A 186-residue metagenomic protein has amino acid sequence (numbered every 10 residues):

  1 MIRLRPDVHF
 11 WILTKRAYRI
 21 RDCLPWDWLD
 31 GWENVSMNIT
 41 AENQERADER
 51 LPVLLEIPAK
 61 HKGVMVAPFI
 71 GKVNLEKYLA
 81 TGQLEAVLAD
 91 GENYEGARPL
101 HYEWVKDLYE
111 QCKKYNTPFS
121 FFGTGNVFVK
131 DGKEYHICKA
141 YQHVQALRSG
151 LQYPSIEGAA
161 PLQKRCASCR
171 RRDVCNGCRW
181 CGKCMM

Functional and structural regions predicted by a protein language model:
M1-F122: Conserved AdoMet/S-adenosylmethionine-binding subsite of the radical SAM
E76-M186: Auxiliary Fe-S-binding modules of radical SAM enzymes
